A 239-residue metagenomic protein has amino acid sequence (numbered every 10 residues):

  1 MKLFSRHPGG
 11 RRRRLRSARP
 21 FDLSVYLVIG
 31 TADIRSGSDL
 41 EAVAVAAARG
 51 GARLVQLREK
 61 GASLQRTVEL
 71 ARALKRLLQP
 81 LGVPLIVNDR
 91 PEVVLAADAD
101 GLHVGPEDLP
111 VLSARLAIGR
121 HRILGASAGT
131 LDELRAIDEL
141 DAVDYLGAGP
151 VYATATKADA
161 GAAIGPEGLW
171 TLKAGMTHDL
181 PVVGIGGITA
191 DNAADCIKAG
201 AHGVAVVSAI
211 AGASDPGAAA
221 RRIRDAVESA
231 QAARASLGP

Functional and structural regions predicted by a protein language model:
M1-L109, L116-D144, I164-E167, T171-A174 (+3 more regions): Conserved N-terminal beta1-alpha1 strand-loop-helix module at the mouth
L57, V94, Y152-A158: A short acidic, helix-capping loop that chelates divalent metal ions and anchors anionic groups
V151-A153, I188-A190: Short acidic/polar capping segments at secondary-structure boundaries
G161: Glycine-rich ATP-lid loops
